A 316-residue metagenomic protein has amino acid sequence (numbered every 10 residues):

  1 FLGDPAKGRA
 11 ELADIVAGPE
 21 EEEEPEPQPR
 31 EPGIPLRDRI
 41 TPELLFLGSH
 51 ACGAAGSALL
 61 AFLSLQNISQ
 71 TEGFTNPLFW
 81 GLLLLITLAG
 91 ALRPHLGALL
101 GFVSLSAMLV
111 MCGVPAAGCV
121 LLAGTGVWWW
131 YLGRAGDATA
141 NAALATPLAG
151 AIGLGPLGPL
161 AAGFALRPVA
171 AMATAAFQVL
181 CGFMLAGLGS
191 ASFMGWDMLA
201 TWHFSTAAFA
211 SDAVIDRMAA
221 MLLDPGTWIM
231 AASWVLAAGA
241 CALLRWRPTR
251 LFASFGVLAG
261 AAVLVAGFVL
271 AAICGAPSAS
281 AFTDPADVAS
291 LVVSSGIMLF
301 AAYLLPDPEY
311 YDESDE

Functional and structural regions predicted by a protein language model:
F1-I40: Proline- and threonine-rich low-complexity intrinsically disordered cytosolic regions
A6-G18, L258-G260, P308-E316: Short, highly charged, low-complexity non-transmembrane loops/tails of multi-pass membrane proteins
T41-C112, L121-W130: Core alpha-helical transmembrane segments of integral membrane proteins
H50-L59, G97, A117, A143 (+1 more regions): Membrane-embedded transmembrane-helix bundle of lipid-linked glycan/lipid transferases
L84-A89, S106-M111, A123-G133, P147-I152 (+2 more regions): Alpha-helical transmembrane segments and their membrane-interface exit regions
T87-L100, C112-V114, W129-N141, F164-A173 (+1 more regions): Membrane-helix interface "capping/anchor" motifs
L148-F300: Generic multipass alpha-helical transmembrane bundles of integral membrane proteins
I297-E309: Membrane-water interface at the C-terminal end of transmembrane alpha helices
